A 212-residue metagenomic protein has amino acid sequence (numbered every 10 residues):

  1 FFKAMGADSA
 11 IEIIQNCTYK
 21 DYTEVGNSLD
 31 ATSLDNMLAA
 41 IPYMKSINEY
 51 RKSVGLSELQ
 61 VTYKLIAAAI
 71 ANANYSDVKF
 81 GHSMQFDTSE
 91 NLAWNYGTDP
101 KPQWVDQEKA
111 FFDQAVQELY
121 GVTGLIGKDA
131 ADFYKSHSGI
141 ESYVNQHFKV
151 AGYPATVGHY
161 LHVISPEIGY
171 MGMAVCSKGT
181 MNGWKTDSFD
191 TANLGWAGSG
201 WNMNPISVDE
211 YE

Functional and structural regions predicted by a protein language model:
F1-E90, K101, Y160, P166-K178: Short, well-ordered surface patches within globular domains
F86-P205: A well-ordered secondary-structure block
